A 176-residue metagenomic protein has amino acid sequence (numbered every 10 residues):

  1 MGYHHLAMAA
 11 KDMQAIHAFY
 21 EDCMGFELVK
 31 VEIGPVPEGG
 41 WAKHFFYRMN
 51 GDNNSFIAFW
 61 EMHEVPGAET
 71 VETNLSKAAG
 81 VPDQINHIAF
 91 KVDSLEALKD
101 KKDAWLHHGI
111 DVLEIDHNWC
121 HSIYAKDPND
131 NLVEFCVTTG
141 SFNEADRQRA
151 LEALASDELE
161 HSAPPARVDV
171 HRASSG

Functional and structural regions predicted by a protein language model:
G2-K11, R48-G51, E69-K101, H121-N131: Vicinal oxygen chelate
A9-M62: Core segments of cupin and vicinal oxygen chelate
I16, Y20, I88, W105: Hydrophobic pocket/interface hotspot
P35, A79, L113-E114: Short Gly/Pro-enriched turn/cap motifs at secondary-structure boundaries
N54, P66-G67, G140-F142: Short, acidic Gly/Pro/Ser/Thr-rich loop/turn segments
F59, G67-T70: A broadly used, surface-exposed interaction patch
M62-E64, D93: Histidine- and/or cysteine-centered catalytic micro-motif in compact active-site loops
K99-G176: Vicinal oxygen chelate
